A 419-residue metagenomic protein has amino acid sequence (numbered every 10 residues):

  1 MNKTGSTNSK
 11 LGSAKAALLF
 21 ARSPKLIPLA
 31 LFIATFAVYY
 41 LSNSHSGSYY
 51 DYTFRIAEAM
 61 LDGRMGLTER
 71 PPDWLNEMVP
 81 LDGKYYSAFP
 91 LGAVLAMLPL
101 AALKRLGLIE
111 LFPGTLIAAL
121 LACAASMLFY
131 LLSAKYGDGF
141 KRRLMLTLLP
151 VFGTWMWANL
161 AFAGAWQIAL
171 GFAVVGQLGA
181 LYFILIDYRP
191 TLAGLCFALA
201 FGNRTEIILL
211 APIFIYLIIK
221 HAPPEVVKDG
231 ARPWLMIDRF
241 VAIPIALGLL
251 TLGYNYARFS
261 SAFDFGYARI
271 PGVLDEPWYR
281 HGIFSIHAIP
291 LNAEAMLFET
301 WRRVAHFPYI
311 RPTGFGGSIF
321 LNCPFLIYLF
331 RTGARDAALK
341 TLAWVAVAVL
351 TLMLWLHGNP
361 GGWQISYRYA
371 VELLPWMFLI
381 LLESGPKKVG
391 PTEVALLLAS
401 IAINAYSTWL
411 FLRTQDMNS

Functional and structural regions predicted by a protein language model:
M1-S419: Membrane-proximal envelope and lipid/glycan-remodeling enzymes
